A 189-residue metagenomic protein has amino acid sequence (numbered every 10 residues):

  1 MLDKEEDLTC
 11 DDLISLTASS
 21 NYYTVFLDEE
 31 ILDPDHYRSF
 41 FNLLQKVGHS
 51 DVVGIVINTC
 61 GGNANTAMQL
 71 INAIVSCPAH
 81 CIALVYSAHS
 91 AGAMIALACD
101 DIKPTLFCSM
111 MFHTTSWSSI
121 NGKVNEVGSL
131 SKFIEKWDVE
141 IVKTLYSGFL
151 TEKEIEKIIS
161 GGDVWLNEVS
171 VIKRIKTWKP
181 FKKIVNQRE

Functional and structural regions predicted by a protein language model:
M1-M94, A98-E189: N-terminal organellar transit peptides
